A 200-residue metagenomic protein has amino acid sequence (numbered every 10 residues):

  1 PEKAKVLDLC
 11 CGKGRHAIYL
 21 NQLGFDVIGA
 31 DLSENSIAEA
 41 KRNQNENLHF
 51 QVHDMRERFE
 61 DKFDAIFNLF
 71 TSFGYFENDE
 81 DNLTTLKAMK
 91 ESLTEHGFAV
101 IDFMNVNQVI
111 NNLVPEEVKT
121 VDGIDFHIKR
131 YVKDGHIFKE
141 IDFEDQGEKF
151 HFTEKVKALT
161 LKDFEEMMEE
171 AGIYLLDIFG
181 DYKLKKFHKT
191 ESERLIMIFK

Functional and structural regions predicted by a protein language model:
P1, N45, E60, E77 (+1 more regions): Short conserved AdoMet
K3-C10: Conserved class I S-adenosyl-L-methionine
K13-E57: Class I SAM-dependent methyltransferase SAM/SAH-binding core
R56-I66: A short acidic, Gly/Pro-enriched loop at the edge of an enzyme's catalytic core that lines a small-molecule cofactor
D64-E80: A short SAM/SAH-binding and catalytic strip from SAM-dependent methyltransferases
L83-E95: A short glycine-rich, Lys/Arg-flanked "PGG" loop and its adjoining helix->strand segment in the class I
V100-M167: SAM-dependent methyltransferase
D163-K200: C-terminal lobe and adjacent flexible extensions of AdoMet/dcAdoMet transferase-like proteins
